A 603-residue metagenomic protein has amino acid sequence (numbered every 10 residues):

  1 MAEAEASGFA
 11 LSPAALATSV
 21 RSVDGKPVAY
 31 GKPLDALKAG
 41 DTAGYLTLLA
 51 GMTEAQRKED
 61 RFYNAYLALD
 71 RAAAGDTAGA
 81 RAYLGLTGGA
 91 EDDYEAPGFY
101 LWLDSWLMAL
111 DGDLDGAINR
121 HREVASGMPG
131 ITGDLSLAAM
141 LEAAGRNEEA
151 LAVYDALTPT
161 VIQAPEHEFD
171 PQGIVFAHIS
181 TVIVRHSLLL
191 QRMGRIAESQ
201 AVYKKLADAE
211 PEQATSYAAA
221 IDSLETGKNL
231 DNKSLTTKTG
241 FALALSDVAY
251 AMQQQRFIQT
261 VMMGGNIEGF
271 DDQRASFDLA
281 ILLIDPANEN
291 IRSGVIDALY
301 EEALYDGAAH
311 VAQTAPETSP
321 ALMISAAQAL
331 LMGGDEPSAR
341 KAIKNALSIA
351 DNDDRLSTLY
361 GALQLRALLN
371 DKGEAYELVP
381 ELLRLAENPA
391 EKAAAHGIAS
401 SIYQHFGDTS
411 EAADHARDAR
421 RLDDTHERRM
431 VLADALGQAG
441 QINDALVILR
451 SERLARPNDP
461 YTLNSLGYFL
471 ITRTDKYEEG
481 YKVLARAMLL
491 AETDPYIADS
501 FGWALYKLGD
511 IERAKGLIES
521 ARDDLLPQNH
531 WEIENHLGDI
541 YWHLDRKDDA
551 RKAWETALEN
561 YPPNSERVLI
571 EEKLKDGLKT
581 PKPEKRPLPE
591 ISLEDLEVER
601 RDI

Functional and structural regions predicted by a protein language model:
A2-L11, V28-D41, F241-F277: Alpha-helical segment of the N-proximal tetratricopeptide repeat
F9-P13, T42, T77, L114 (+12 more regions): TPR-repeat structural position
L16-G25, A50-E59, G85-E95, H121-G130 (+13 more regions): Solenoid-like repeat scaffolds
S22-G31, Q56-Y66, E91-L103, G127-S136 (+15 more regions): Generic helix N-cap/helix-start motif at coil->alpha-helix transitions
L34, L69, W106, A139 (+10 more regions): Residue-level recognition of tetratricopeptide repeat
K38, A73, L110-D111, A143 (+12 more regions): Register position in tetratricopeptide repeats
N232-A251, W531-H536, H543, D548-I603: Terminal, low-structured helical/coil segments at or just beyond the last alpha-helical repeat
